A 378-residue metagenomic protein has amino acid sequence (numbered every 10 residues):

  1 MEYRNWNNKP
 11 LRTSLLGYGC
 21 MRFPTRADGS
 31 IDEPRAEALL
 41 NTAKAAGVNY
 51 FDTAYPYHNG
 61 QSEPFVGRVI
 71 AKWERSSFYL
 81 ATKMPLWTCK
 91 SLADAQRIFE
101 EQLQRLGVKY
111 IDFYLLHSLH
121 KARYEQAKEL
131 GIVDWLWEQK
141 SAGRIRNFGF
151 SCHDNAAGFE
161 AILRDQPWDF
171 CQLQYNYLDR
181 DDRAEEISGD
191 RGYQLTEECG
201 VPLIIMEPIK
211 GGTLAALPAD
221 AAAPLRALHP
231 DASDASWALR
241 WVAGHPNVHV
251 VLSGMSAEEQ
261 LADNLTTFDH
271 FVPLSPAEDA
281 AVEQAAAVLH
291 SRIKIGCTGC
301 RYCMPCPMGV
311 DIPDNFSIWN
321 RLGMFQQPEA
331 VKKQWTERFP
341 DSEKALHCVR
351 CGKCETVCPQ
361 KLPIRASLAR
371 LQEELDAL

Functional and structural regions predicted by a protein language model:
M1-F78, W135: N-terminal binding-site loop/beta-alpha segment at the start of enzyme catalytic domains that lines or forms
W6, Y18, A43, F51 (+12 more regions): Conserved, mostly hydrophobic/aromatic
R22-P34, K83-A93, E125, A222-P230: Active-site mouth loops of central-metabolism enzymes
S30-A43, S91-L106, H153-I162, D234-L239: Short, acidic/polar
L103-Y124: Active-site groove signature of glycoside hydrolases
L119-T298, Y302-V310, D314-S317, Q326-V331 (+2 more regions): Beta/alpha (TIM)-barrel catalytic core signal, keyed to glycine-rich beta->alpha loops juxtaposed to Asp/Glu that bind
K294-V310, K344-K361: Local cysteine-cluster metal-coordination motifs and their immediate loop/turn environment, predominantly Fe-S cluster
F325-K353, A377-L378: Short Fe-S-cluster ligation motifs
